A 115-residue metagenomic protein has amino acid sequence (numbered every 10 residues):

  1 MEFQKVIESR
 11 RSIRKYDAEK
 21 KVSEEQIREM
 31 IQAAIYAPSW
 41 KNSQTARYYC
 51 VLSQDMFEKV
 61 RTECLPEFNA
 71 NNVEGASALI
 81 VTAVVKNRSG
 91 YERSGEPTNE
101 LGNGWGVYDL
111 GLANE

Functional and structural regions predicted by a protein language model:
M1-I27: Specificity-determining recognition surfaces
I7-E8, P38, E58: Short alpha-helical segments used as structural interaction elements across diverse proteins
A18, A37-P38: Short helix-to-loop capping/linker segments positioned immediately adjacent to catalytic or ligand/cofactor-binding
N42-G111: Glycine/small-residue-rich phosphate/adenosyl-binding loop
